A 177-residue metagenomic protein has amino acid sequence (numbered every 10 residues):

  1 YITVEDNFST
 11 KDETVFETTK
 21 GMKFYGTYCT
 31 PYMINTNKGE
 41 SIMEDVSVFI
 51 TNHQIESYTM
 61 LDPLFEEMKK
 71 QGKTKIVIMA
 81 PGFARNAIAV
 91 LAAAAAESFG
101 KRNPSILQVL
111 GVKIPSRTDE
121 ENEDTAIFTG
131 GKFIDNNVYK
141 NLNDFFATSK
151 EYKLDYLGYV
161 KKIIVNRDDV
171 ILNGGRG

Functional and structural regions predicted by a protein language model:
Y1-G177: Long, structured protein-protein interaction/assembly regions in large complexes
